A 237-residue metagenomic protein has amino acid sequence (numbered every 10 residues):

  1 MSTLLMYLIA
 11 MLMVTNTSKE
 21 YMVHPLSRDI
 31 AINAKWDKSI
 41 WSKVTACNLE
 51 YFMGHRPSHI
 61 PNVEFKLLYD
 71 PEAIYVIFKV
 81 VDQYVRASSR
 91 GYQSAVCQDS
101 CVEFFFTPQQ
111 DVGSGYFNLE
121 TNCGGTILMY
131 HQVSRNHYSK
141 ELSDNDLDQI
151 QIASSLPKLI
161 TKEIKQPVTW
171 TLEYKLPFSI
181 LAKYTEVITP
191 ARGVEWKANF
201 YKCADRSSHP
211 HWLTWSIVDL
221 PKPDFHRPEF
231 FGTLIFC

Functional and structural regions predicted by a protein language model:
M1-A10: Sec-dependent signal peptide recognition, specifically the positively charged N-region followed immediately by
L12-C237: Structural preference for beta-rich elements and adjacent junctions enriched in aromatics
